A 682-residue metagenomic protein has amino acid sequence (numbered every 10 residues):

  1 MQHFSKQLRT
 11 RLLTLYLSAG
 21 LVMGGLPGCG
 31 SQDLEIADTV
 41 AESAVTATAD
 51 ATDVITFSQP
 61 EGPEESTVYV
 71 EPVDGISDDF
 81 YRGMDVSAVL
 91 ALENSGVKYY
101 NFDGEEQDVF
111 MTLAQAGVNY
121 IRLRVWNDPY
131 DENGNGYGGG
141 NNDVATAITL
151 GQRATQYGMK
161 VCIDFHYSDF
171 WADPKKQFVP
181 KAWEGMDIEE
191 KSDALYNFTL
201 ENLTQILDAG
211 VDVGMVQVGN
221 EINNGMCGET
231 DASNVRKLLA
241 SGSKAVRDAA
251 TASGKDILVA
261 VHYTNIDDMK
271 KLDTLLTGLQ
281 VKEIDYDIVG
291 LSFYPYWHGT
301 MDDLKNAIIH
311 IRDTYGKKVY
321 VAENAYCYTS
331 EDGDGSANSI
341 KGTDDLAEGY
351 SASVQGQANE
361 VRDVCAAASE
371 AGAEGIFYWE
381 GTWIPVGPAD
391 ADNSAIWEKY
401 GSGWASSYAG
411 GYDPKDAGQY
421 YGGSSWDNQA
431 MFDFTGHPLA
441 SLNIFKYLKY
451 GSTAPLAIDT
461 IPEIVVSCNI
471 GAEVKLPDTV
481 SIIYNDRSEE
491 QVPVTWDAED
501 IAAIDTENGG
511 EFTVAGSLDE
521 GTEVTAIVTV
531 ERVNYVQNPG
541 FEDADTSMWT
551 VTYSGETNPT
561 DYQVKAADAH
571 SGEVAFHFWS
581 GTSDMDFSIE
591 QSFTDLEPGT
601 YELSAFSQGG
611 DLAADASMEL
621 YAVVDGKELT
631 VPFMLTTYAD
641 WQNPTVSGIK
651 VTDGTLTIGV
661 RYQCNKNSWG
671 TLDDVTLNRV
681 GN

Functional and structural regions predicted by a protein language model:
I55-G62, V70-R82, V86, E531-E556: Extracellular carbohydrate-recognition regions
M84, Q152, F541, F587-A616 (+2 more regions): Extra-cytoplasmic beta-strand recognition segments
D108, E542-F576, S583: Extracellular glycan-recognition surfaces and repeat-rich motifs
V109-F110, G254-L258, D273-D345, R362-E370 (+1 more regions): Glycoside hydrolase catalytic-domain groove-lining segments
Y137, N142-T146, A172-G278, I284 (+2 more regions): Active-site cleft segment of glycoside hydrolase catalytic domains centered on the general acid/base Glu
H310, T329-I340, S351-A352, G356-N359 (+1 more regions): Aromatic-rich peripheral "rim/lid" segments of glycoside hydrolase catalytic domains that contact and position glycan
R487-V528: Serine/threonine-rich, repeat-prone extracellular segments and beta-strand-based repeat modules of secreted/surface
D625-T655, N665: Extracellular carbohydrate recognition and processing domains and analogous Trp-centered ligand-binding platforms
